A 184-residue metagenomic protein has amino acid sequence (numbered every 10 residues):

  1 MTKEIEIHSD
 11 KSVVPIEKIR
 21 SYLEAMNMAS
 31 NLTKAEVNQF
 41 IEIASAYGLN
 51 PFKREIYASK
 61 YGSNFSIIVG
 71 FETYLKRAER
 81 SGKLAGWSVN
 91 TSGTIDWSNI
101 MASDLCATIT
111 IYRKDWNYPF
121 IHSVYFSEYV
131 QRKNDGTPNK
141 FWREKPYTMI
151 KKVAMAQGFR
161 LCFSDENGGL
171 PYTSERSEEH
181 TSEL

Functional and structural regions predicted by a protein language model:
M1-E178, S182: Glycine-rich anion-binding surface patch
